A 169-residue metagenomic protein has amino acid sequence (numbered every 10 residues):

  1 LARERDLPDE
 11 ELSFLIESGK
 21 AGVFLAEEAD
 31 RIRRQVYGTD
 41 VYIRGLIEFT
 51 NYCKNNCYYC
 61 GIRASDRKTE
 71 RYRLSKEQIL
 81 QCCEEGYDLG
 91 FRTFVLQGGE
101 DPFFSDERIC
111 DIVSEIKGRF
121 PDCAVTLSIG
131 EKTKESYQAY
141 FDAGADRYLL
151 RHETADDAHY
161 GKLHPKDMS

Functional and structural regions predicted by a protein language model:
L1-N56: Flexible, acidic/Gly-rich N-terminal and inter-domain linker regions that tether and position cofactor-handling modules
R3-L7, R34, N56-C60, D88-R92 (+2 more regions): Short amphipathic alpha-helical segments, especially helix-boundary/capping motifs
F14, E27, R31, Q81 (+2 more regions): Charged/polar, solvent-exposed surface patches and flexible loops
Q35-L89: Active-site cofactor/substrate anionic-group-binding motifs, chiefly glycine- and Lys/Arg-rich phosphate-binding loops
A64-I79, G86-E107, V113, K117-S169: Core AdoMet radical
